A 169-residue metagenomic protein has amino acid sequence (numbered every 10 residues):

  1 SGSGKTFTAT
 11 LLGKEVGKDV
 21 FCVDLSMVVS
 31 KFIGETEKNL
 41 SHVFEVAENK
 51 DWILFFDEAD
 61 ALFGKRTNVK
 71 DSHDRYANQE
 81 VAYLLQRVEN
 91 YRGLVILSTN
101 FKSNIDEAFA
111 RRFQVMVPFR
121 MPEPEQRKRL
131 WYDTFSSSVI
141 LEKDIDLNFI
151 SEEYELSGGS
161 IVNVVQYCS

Functional and structural regions predicted by a protein language model:
S1-I150: Walker A/P-loop NTP-binding motif of AAA+ ATPase domains
Y132, S151, G159-S169: C-terminal helical "lid" of AAA+/P-loop NTPase domains
